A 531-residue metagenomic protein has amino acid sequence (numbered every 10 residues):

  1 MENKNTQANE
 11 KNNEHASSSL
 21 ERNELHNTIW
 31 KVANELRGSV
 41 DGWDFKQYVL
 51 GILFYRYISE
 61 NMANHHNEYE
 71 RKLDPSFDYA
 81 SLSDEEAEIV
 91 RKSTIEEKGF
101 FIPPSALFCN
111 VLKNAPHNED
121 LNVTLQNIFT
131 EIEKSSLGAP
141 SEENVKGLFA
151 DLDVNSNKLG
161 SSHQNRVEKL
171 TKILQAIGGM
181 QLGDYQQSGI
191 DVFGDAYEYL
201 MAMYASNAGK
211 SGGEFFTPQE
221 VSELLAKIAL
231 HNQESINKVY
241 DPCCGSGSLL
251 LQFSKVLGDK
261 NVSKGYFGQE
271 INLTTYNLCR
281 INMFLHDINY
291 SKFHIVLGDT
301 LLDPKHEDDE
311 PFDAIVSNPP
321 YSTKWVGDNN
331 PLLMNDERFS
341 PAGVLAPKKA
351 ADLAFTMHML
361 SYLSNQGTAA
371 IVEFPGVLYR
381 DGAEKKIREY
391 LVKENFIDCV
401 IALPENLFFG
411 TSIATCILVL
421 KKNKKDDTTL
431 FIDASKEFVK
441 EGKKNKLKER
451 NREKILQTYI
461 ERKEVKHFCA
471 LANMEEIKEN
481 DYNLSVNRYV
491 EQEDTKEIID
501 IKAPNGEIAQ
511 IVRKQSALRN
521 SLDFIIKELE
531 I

Functional and structural regions predicted by a protein language model:
M1-L224, I228-A229, S291-T300, A402-N406 (+2 more regions): Non-catalytic, mostly N-terminal accessory regions of nucleic-acid modification and defense proteins
E2-E14, L20, D303, E307-I531: A conserved structural/catalytic subdomain of Rossmann-like adenosyl-cofactor enzymes
E35, A176, M180, Y199 (+11 more regions): Conserved, well-folded catalytic cores of nucleic-acid-processing and energy-transducing macromolecular machines
R56-Y69, Y204, Q233, L257 (+4 more regions): A generic secondary-structure signal for well-formed alpha-helical elements
A205-A208, V262-S263, V439-K440: Short small-residue beta-strand/loop micro-motif enriched in glycine and branched aliphatics
S211-S317, S322-K324, D328-L333, R338-G343 (+3 more regions): Conserved S-adenosyl-L-methionine
